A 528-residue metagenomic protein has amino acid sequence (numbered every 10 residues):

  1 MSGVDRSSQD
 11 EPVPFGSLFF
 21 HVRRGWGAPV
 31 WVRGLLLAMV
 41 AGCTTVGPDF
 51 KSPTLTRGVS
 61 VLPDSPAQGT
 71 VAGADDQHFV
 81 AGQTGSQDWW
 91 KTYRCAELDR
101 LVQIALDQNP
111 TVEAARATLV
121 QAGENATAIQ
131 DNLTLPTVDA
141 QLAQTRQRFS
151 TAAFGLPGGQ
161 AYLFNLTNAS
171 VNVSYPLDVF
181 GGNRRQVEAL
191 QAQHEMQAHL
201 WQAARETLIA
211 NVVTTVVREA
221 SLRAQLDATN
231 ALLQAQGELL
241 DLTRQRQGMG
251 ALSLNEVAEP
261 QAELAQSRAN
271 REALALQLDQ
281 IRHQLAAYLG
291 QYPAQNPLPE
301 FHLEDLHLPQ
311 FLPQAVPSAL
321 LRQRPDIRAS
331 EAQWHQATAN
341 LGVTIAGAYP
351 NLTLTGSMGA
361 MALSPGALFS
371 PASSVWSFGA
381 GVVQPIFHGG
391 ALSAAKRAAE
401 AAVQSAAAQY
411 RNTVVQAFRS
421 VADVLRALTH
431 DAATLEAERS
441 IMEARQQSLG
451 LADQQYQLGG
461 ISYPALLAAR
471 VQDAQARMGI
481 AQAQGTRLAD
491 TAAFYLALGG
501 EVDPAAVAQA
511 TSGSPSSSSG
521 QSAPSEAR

Functional and structural regions predicted by a protein language model:
M1-G27: N-terminal secretory signal peptides that target proteins for export/translocation
S2-G3, D10, G34-D107, G155 (+7 more regions): Terminal intrinsically disordered/low-complexity segments used for targeting and assembly
F19-R23, A28-C43: Sec-dependent N-terminal signal peptides of Gram-negative exported proteins
P48-P53, Q87-D88, R94-I104, Q108 (+6 more regions): Small/polar-residue-enriched beta-strand and adjacent coil segments characteristic of outer-membrane beta-barrel
Q108-N109, M249, L458: Charged, alpha-helical scaffolding/interaction elements associated with membrane systems
A115-I129, A204, L208-A231, A235-Q245 (+6 more regions): Amphipathic alpha-helical coiled-coil segments
G248-Q277, G479, T486: Repeat-solenoid scaffold signature
Q295, L368-P371, Q482: Short proline/glycine-enriched turn/loop segments at secondary-structure junctions
